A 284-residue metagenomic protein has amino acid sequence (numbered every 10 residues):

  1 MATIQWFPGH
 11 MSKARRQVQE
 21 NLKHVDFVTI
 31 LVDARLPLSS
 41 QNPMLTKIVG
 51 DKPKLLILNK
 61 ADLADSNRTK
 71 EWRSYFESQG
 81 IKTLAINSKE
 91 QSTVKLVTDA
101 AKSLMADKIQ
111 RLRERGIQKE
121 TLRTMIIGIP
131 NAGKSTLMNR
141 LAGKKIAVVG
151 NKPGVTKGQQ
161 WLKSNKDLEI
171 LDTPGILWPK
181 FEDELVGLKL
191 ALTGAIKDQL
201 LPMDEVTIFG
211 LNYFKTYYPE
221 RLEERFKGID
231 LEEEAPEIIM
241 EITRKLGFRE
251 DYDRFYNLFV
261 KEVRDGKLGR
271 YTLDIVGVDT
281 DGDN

Functional and structural regions predicted by a protein language model:
M1-F27, R35-L36, Q41-M44, I48-K54 (+4 more regions): Helix-rich effector regions associated with P-loop NTPase G domains
L55, D62-I127, I146: Canonical P-loop GTPase G-domain recognition
S88, M138, L168-L171: Conserved active-site beta-strand-loop modules that form the wall/rim of enzyme catalytic pockets and either contain
L96, A100, T136, F209 (+1 more regions): Alpha-helical scaffold segments in soluble metabolic enzymes
K108-L112, N139, K145-N151, Y218-R221: Short, structured loop/turn "capping" segments at alpha-beta junctions
I117-K119, R140-L141, L162-K163: Solvent-exposed alpha-helices and their adjacent loops that cap or buttress functional pockets in soluble metabolic
R123-G143, T173: Glycine-rich phosphate-binding P-loop
